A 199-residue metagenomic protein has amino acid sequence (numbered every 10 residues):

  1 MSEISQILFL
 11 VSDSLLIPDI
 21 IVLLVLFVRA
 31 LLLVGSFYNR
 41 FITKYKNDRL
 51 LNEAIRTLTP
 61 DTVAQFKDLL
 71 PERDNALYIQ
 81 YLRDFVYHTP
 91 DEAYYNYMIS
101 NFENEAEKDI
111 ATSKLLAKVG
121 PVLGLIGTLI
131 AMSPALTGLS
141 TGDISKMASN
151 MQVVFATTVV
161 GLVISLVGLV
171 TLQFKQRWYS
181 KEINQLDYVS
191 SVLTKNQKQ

Functional and structural regions predicted by a protein language model:
S2-L10, Y38-I42, K195-Q199: Terminal, compositionally biased segments
S2-S5, F9-S12, P18, L58 (+1 more regions): Hydrophobic alpha-helical segments at protein termini of multi-pass membrane proteins
I4, L8, T112-V163: Helix-termination/interfacial motifs at the ends of transmembrane alpha-helices
F9-T57: Transmembrane alpha-helix/interfacial motif
V22-L32, I126-S133, S165, L169: Alpha-helical transmembrane segments
L33-N47, G138-T141, L172-S180: Perimembrane helix-loop junctions in membrane proteins
L51-L123, I130, R177-Q199: Predominantly long cytosolic amphipathic alpha-helical stalk/bundle segments
K146-Q199: Channel- or pocket-lining gating/hinge segments that regulate access to a cavity or pore
